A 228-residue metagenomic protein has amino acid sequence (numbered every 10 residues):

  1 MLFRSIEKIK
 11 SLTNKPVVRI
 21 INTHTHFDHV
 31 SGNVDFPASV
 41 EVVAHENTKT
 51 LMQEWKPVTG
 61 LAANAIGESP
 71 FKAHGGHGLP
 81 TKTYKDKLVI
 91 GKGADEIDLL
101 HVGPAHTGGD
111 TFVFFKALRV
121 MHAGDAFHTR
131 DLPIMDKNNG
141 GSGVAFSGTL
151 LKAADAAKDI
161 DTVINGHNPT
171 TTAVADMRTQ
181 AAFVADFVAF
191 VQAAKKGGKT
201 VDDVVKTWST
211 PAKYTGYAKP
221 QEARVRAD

Functional and structural regions predicted by a protein language model:
K8-V89, G108: Active-site HxH/HxHxD metal-binding segment of metal-dependent hydrolases
K15-V17, A38-E41, A94-I97, A117-R119 (+2 more regions): Loop/turn elements at helix/coil->beta-strand transitions in domains of secreted/extracellular proteins
P16-H26, V43-N47, M121-G124, A156-P169: Active-site neighborhood of phospho(di)ester-bond hydrolases with catalytic His/Asp-centered motifs
T83-K116: Core dinuclear metal-dependent hydrolase active-site scaffold
L100-G109, I134-A145: Active-site glycine- and acidic-residue-rich loops that bind and position anionic ligands or nucleotide-like cofactors
V120, V144-K199: Divalent-metal (often Zn2+) His-rich catalytic cores of metallo-beta-lactamase-fold enzymes
K196-D228: C-terminal regulatory/interaction regions
